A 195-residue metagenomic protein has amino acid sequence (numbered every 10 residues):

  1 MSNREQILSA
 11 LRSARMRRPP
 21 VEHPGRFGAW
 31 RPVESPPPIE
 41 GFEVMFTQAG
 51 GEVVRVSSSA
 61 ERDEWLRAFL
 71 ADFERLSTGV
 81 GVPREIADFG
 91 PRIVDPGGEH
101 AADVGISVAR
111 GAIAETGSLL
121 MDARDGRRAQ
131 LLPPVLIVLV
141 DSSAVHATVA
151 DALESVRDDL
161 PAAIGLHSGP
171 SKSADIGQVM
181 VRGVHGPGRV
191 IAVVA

Functional and structural regions predicted by a protein language model:
M1-A195: The feature marks the mature, well-folded catalytic cores of soluble enzymes
